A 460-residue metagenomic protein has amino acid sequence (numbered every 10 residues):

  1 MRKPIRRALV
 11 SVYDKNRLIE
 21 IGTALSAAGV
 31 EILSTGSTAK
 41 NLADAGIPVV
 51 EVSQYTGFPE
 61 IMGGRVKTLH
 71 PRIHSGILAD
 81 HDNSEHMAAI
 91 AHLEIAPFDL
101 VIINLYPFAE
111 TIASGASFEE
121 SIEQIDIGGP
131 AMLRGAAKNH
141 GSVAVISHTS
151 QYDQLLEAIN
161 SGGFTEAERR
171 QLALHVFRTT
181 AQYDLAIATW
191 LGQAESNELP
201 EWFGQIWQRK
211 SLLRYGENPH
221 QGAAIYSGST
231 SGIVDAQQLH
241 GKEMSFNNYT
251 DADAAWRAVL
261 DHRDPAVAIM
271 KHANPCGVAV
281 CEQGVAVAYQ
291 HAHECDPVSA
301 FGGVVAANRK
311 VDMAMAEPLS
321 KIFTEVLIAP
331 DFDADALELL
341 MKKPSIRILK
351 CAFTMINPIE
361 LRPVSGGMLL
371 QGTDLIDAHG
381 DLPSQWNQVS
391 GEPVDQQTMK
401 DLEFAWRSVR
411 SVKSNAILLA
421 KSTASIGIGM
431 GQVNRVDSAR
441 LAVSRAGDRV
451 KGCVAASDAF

Functional and structural regions predicted by a protein language model:
M1-Y55: N-terminal glycine-/serine-/threonine-rich phosphate-binding loop
R2-V10, K15, L100-I103, Y183-L185 (+1 more regions): ATP-dependent carboxylate/acyl-activation modules
I19-S26, Y106-I125, A131, A255-D264 (+1 more regions): Short, hydrophobic/aliphatic alpha-helical segments
V30-L33, I47-P59, V101, A144-V145 (+3 more regions): Short hydrophobic/aromatic-enriched beta-strand-loop microsegments
S37-F108: Glycine-rich nucleotide/cofactor/substrate-binding loop typically near the N-terminus or early in the first domain
H81-I127, R134-A136, N387, P393-Q396: Active-site/ligand-binding-proximal alpha/beta "capping" segment
M132, N139-Q151, L155: Mobile "lid/hinge" segments at catalytic clefts and subdomain interfaces of large enzymes
Q154-F203: Non-catalytic interaction/clamp surfaces of large macromolecular machines
